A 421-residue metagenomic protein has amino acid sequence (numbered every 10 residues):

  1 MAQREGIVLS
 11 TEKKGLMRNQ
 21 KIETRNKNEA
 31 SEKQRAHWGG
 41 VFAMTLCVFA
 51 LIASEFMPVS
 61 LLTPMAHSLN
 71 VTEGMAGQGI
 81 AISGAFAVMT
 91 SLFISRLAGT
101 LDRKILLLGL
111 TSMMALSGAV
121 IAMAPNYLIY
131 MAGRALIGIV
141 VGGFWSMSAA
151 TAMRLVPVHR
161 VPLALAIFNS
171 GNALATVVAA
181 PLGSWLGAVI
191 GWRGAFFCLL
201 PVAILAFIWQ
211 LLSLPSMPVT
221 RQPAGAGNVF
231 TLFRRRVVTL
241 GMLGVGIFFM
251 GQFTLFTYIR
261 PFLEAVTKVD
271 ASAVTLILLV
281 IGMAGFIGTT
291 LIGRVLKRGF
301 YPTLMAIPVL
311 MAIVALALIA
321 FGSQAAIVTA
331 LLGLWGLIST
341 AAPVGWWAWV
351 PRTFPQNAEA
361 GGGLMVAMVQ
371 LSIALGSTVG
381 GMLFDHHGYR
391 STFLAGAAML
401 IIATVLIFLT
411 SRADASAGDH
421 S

Functional and structural regions predicted by a protein language model:
N70, D102, M123-I129, F321-S323: Helix-breaking motifs and short loop linkers at transmembrane-helix boundaries and internal kinks in secondary membrane
M89-P125: Conserved MFS/SLC helix-loop-helix module at the cytosolic interface between two early adjacent transmembrane helices
T90-D102, G288-F300, F384-D385: Helix-to-loop junctions at the C-terminal end of transmembrane segments in multipass secondary transporters
S117, L128-L136, A326-L334: Paired small-residue
Y127-I129, V158-H159, L163-L212: Helix-loop-helix hairpin linking two adjacent transmembrane segments in secondary transporters
G133-G171: Cytoplasmic helix-loop-helix junction between adjacent transmembrane helices in 12-TM secondary transporters
P302-W346: C-terminal transmembrane helical hairpin of 12-TM major facilitator-type secondary transporters
T353-Y389, A395-G396: A late C-terminal transmembrane helix in Major Facilitator Superfamily
